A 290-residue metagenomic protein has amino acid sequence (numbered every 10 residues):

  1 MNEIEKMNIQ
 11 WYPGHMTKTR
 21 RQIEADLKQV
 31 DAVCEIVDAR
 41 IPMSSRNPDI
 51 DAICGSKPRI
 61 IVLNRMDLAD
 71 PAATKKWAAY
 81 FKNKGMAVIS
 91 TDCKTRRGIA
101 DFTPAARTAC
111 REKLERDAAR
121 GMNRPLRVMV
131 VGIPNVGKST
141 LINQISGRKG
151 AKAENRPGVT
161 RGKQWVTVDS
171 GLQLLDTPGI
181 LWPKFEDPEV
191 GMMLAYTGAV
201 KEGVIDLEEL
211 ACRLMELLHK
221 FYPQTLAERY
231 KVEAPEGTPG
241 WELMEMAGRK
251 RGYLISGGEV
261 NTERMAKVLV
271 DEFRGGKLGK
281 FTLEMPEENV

Functional and structural regions predicted by a protein language model:
M1-A32, R40-D49, I53-R59, M66 (+2 more regions): Helix-rich effector regions associated with P-loop NTPase G domains
E35, I61-L63, V130: Structural beta-sheet core signal
P48-D51, K75-A78, T103-A105, N143-S146 (+2 more regions): Short, glycine/charged-enriched secondary-structure capping and boundary segments
N64, T91, T140, T160: Ser/Thr-centric signal marking residues that sit in or immediately flank functional binding/regulatory motifs
D67-G132, G150, Y253-L254, V260: Canonical P-loop GTPase G-domain recognition
C93, I142, L172-L175: Conserved active-site beta-strand-loop modules that form the wall/rim of enzyme catalytic pockets and either contain
D101, A105, T140, R213 (+1 more regions): Alpha-helical scaffold segments in soluble metabolic enzymes
R127-G147, A151, T177: Glycine-rich phosphate-binding P-loop
